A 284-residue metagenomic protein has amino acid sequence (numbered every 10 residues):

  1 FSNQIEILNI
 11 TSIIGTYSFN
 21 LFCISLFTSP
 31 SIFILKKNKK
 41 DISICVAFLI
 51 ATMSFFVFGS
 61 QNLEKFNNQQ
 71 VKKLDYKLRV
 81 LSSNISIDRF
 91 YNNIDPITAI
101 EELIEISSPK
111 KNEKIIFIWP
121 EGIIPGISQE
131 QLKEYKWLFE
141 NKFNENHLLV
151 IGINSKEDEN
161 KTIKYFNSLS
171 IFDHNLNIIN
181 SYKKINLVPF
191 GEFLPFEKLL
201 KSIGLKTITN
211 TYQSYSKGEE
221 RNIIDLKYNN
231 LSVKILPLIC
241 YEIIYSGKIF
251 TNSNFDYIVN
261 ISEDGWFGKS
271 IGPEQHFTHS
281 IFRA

Functional and structural regions predicted by a protein language model:
F1-A284: Enzyme catalytic cores with a strong preference for nitrogen-chemistry domains
